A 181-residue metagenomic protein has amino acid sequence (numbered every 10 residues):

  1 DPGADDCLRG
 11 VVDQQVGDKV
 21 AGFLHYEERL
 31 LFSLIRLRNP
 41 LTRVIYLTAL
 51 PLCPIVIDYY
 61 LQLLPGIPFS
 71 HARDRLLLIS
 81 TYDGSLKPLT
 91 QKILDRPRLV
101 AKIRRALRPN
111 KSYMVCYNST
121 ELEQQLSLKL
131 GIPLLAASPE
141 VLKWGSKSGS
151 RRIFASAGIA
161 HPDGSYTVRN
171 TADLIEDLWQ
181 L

Functional and structural regions predicted by a protein language model:
D1-I153, A157, A172-L174: ATP-binding N-terminal substructure of ATP-dependent carboxylate-amine bond-forming enzymes
H161-L181: Rossmann-like NAD(P)H-binding beta-loop-alpha module
